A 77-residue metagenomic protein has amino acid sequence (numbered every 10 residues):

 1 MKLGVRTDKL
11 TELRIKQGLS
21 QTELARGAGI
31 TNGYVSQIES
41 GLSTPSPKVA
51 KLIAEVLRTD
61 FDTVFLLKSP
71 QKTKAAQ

Functional and structural regions predicted by a protein language model:
M1-K16: A short, Lys/Arg-rich alpha-helix, primarily the initiator
D8, G18-L19, P45-K48: Residue-level signal for the short linker/turn that defines the boundary of a DNA-recognition helix
T11, T22, K51: Residues within the helices of the helix-turn-helix
R14, A25, A54: The alpha-helix within a helix-turn-helix
G18-Q37: Short alpha-helical DNA-recognition segment
E39, V49, K68: DNA major-groove recognition helix of helix-turn-helix
K48-T63: DNA major-groove recognition helix of helix-turn-helix/homeodomain DNA-binding modules
T63-Q77: Short, charged recognition helix plus adjacent turn of helix-turn-helix-like nucleic-acid-binding domains
